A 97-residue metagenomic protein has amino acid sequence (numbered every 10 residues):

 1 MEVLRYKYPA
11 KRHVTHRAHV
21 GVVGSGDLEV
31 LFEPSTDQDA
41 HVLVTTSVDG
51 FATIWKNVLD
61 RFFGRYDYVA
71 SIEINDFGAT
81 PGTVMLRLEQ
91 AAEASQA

Functional and structural regions predicted by a protein language model:
M1-A97: N-terminal intrinsically disordered, cationic/polar leader segments that include organellar targeting peptides
